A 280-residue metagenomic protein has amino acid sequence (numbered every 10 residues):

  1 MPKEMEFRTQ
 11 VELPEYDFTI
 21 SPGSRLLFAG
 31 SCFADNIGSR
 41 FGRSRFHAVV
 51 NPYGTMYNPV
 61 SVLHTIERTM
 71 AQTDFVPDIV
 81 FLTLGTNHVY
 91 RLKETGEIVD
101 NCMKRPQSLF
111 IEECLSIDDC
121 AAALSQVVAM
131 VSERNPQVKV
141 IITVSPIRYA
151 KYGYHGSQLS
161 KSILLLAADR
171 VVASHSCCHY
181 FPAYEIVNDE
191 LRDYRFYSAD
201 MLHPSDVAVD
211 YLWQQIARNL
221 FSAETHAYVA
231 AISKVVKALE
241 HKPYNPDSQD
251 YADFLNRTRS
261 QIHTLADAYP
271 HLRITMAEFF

Functional and structural regions predicted by a protein language model:
M1-F280: Extracellular glycan-modifying ectodomains
